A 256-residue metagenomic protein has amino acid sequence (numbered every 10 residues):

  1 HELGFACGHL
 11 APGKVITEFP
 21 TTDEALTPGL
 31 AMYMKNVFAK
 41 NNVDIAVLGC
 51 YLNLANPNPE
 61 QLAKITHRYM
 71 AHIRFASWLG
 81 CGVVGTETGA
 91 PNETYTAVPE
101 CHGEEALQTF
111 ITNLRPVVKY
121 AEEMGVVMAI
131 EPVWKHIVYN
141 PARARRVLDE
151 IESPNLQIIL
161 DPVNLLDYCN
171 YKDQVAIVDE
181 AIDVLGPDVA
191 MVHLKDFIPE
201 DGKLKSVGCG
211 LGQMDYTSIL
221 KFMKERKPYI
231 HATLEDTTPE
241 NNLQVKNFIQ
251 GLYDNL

Functional and structural regions predicted by a protein language model:
H1-K14, L79-G80: Catalytic domains of carbohydrate-active enzymes, especially glycoside hydrolases
F5, V43, A76, C81 (+2 more regions): A structural motif
C7-G8, L48, I111-Q213: Acidic/histidine-rich catalytic cores of soluble enzymes
H9-K35, T88-T94: Glycine-rich, proline-tolerant flexible connector loops at the mouths of alpha/beta enzymes
P12-K14, L52-L54, T88-N92, W134-H136 (+3 more regions): Active-site-proximal loop/turn and secondary-structure-junction residues that shape catalytic pockets, frequently
M32-Y33, V37-K40, L54-I158: Active-site acidic/histidine proton-transfer and metal-coordination neighborhood in alpha/beta enzyme cores
T233-Q244: A short, acidic, flexible beta-alpha connecting loop/helix-capping segment that sits on the rim of active
N242-L256: C-terminal helical cap(s) of enzyme catalytic domains, especially alpha/beta-barrels
